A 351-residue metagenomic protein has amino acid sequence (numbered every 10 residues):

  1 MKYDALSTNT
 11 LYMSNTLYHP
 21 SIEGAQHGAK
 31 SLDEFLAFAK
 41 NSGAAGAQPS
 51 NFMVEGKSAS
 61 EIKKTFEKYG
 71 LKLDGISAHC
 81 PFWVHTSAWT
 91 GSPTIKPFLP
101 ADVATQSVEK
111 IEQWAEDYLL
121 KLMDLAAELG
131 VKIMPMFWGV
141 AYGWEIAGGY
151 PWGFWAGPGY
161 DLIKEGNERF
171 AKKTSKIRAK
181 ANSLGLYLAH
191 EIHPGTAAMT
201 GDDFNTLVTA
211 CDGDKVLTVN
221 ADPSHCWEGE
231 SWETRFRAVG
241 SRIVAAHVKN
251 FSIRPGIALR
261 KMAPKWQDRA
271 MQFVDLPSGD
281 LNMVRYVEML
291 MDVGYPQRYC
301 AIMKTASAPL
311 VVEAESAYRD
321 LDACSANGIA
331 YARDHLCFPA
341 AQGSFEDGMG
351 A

Functional and structural regions predicted by a protein language model:
M1-G43, E67, G130, S175 (+2 more regions): Histidine-acidic metal/acid-base catalytic patches
M1-I133, V140, A156, Y160-E165 (+5 more regions): N-terminal pre-domain/capping segments
A47-Q48, I76, M134, L188 (+3 more regions): Hydrophobic residues within beta-strands of alpha/beta enzymes
W83-S87, Y142-G148, R254-R260: Short acidic/His/Gly/Ser-rich catalytic and metal-binding motifs that mark active-site loops of diverse hydrolases
G91, F137-W155, G195-T200, F204: Active-site-proximal loop/short-helix segments that contain or immediately flank catalytic acid/base residue(s)
F137, A189-E191, N220, E313: Solvent-exposed beta-strand sheet faces enriched in polar/charged residues
G149-N167, A270-Q272: Glycine-rich tight-turn/loop motif centered on a GG-T
R169, L184-T200: Hydrophobic, aromatic-enriched interface-forming segments
